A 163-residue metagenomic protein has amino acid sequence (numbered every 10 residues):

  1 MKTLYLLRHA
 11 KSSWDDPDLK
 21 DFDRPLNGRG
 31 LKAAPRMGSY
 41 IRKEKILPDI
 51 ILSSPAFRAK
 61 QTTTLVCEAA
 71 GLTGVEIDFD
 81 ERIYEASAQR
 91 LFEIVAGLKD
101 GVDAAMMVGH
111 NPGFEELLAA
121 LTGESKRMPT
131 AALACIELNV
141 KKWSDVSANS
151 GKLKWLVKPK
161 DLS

Functional and structural regions predicted by a protein language model:
K2-T3, L7-I83, S125-M128, S163: Active-site-proximal alpha-helix that buttresses catalytic centers in soluble enzyme cores
A59-K60, A88, F114-E115: Short, well-ordered alpha-helical microsegments
T62-V66, L91, L117-L118: Hydrophobic packing residues within well-ordered alpha-helices of enzyme cores
I83-K99: Short phosphate-binding loop-to-helix
A96-M106, S150-P159: A polyampholytic, Gly/Pro-enriched intrinsically disordered region
L98-M106, N111-A132: Non-DNA-binding regulatory cores of transcription-related proteins, predominantly C-terminal effector-binding
E124-K154: Domain-level recognition of soluble alpha/beta enzyme cores, biased toward histidine phosphatases/phosphomutases
